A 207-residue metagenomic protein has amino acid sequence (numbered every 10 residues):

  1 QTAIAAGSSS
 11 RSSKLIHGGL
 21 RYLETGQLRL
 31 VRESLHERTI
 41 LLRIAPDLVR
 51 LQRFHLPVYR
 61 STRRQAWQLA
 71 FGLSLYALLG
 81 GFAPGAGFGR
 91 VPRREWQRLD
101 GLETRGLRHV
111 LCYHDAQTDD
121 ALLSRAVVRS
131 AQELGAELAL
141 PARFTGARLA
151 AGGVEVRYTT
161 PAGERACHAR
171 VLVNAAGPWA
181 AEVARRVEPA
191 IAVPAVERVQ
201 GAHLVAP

Functional and structural regions predicted by a protein language model:
Q1-R11: Glycine-rich FAD pyrophosphate-binding loop
K14-R98: Dinucleotide-binding Rossmann-like beta1-alpha1 core, especially the glycine-rich loop that anchors the ADP
I16, I191-P207: Central beta-strand plus flanking loop segment that forms part of the substrate or channel wall within the catalytic
W96-L134, E155, A166-C167: Helix-loop-beta segment of a Rossmann-like dinucleotide-binding subdomain
L140-E155: A conserved short coil-to-beta-strand element within the FAD-binding core of flavoproteins
A162-V171, A175: Core beta-strand elements of the Rossmann-like FAD/NAD(P) dinucleotide-binding domain in flavoenzyme oxidoreductases
N174-A190: Flavin (primarily FAD) binding-site architecture
